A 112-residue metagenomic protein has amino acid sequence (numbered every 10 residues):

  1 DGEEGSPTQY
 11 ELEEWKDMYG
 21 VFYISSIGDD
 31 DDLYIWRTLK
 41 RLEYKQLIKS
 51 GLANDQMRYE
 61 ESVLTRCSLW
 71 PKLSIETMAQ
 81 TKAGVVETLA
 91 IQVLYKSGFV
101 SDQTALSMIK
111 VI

Functional and structural regions predicted by a protein language model:
D1-W15: Short, basic/low-complexity N-terminal boundary segments at the transition from targeting/disordered tails
Y19-G20, S26-I112: Short, surface-exposed, charged amphipathic helix/loop patches that serve as local interaction elements
